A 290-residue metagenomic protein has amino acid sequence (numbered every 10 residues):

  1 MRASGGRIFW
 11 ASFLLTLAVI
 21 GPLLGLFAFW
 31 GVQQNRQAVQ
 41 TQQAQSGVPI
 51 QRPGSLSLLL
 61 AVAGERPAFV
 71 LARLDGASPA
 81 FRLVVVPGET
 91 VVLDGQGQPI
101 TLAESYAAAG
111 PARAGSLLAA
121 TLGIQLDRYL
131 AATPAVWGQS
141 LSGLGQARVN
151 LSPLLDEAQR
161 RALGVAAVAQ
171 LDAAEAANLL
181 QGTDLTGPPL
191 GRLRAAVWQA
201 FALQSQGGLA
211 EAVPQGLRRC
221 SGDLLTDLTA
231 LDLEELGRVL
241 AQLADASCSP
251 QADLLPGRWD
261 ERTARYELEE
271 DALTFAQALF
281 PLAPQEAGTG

Functional and structural regions predicted by a protein language model:
R2-V84: Entry/capping segment at the start of metal-dependent catalytic domains with acidic active-site entry clusters
P53-S55, G64-F69, S78-V86, G97 (+5 more regions): Extracytoplasmic
E65, R82, T90-L93, G222-G290: C-terminal solvent-exposed extensions
R82-A109, D156-G164: Flexible, solvent-exposed short loops/turns enriched in glycine
I100-A108, G123-R128, Q181-P189, S205 (+2 more regions): Second-shell loop/turn segments in exported
A107-V165: Amphipathic, coiled-coil-like alpha-helical scaffolding segments used for oligomerization/assembly
P111-A119, P134-S142, A177, R194-A202 (+4 more regions): Extracytoplasmic/secreted envelope proteins and their assembly/folding machinery, especially bacterial periplasmic
S140-R219, L224: Flexible, polar/acidic helix-loop-strand segments at domain edges
